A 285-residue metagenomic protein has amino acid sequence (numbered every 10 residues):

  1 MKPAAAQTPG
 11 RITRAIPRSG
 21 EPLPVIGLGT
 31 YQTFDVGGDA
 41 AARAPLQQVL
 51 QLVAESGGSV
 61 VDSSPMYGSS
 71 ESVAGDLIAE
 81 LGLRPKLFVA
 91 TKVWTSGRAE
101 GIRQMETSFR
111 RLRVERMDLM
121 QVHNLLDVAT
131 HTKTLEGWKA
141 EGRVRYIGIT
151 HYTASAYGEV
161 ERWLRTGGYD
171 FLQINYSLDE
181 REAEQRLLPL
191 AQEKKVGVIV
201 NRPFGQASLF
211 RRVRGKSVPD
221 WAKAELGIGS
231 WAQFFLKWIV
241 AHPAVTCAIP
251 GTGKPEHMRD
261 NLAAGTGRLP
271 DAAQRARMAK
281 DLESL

Functional and structural regions predicted by a protein language model:
K2-L87: N-terminal binding-site loop/beta-alpha segment at the start of enzyme catalytic domains that lines or forms
A6-Q7, I16, R186-L285: Structured C-terminal cap/extension of enzyme domains
I16, L28, V61, A74 (+10 more regions): Conserved, mostly hydrophobic/aromatic
E21-I26, G57-V60, L83-L87, V114-D118 (+4 more regions): Short, well-ordered coil/turn segments that N-cap beta-strands
G27-Q32, S63-P65, T91-V93, Q121-N124 (+4 more regions): A cross-domain feature marking catalytic cores of carbohydrate-active enzymes and several ubiquitous metabolic/repair
Y31-A44, A90-A99, T150-T153, P219-G229: Active-site mouth loops of central-metabolism enzymes
G37, Q51, S96-E182, R186 (+1 more regions): Glycine/proline-rich, positively charged, aromatic-decorated active-site loop/lid region on the catalytic face
A74-L77, L135, V160-W163, A191 (+1 more regions): Hydrophobic packing residues within well-ordered alpha-helices of enzyme cores
